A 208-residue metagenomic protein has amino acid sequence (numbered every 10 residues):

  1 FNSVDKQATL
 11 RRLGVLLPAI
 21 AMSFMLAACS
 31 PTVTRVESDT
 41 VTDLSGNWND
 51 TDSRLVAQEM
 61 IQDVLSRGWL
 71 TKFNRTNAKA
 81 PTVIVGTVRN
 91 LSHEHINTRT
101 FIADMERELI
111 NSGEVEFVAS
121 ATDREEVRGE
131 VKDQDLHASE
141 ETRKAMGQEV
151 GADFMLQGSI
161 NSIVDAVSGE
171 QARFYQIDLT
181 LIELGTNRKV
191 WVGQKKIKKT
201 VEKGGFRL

Functional and structural regions predicted by a protein language model:
N2-L17: Bacterial N-terminal signal peptides that target proteins for export
M25-A28: C-terminal motif of bacterial Sec signal peptides marking the signal peptidase cleavage site
S30-V33: Bacterial signal peptide processing site
E37-I61: Post-signal peptide N-terminal segment of mature Sec-exported envelope proteins
Q58-H137, T186-V192: N-terminal segment of the mature soluble domain
E59-M60, V64, T82-V88, H137-A166: A short, hydrophobic beta-strand-centered structural micro-motif
D178-T180: C-terminal binding/interaction regions
I197-K199: A short acidic/small-residue loop/turn micro-motif
